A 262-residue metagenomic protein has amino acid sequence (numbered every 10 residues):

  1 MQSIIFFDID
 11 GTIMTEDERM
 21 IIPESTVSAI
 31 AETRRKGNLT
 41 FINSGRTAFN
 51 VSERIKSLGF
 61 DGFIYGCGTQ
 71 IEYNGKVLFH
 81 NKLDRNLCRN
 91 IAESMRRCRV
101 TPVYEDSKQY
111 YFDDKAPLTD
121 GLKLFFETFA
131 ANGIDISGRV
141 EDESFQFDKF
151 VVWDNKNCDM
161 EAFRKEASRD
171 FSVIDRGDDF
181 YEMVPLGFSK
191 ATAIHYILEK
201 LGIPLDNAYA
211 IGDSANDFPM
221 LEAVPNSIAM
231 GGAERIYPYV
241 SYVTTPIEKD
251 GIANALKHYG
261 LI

Functional and structural regions predicted by a protein language model:
M1-I4, P23, E182-I262: Mg2+-dependent phosphoryl-transfer enzymes with acidic/Ser/Thr/Gly-rich catalytic loops
S3-E18, L221: Asp-based phosphoryl-transfer active-site loop
D17-I21, K76-F79, S241: Short, solvent-exposed loop/turn segments at secondary-structure boundaries
E24-L118: Active-site phosphate-binding/coordination module
V51-I55, F163, I236, I252: Hydrophobic packing residues within well-ordered alpha-helices of enzyme cores
L58-G59, C67, E166-D170, A223-V224 (+1 more regions): Short, structured coil segments at secondary-structure junctions
F60-G68, L122, V173-I174, S227-G231: Short hydrophobic/aromatic-enriched beta-strand-loop microsegments
C98-V100, E105-A223: Conserved acidic, metal-coordinating active-site core of Asp-based, Mg2+-dependent phosphoryl-transfer enzymes
